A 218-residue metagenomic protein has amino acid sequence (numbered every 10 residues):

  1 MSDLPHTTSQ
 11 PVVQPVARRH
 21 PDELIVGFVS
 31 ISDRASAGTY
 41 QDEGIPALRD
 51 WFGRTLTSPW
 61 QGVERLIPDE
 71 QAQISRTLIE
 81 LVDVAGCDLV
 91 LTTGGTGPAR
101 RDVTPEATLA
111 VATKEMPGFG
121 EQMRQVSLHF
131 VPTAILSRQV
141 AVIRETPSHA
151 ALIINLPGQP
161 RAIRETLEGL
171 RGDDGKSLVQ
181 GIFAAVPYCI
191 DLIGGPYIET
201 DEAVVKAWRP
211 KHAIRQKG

Functional and structural regions predicted by a protein language model:
M1-G218: Non-catalytic beta/alpha edge segments that cap or flank active sites
